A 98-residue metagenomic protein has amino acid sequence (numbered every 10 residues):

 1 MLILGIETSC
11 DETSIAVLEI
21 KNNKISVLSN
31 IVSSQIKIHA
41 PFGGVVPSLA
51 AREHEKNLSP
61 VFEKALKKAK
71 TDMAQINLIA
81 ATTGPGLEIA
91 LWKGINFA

Functional and structural regions predicted by a protein language model:
M1-A98: Short acidic/glycine-rich loops and adjacent helix/strand connectors that line catalytic pockets where negatively
